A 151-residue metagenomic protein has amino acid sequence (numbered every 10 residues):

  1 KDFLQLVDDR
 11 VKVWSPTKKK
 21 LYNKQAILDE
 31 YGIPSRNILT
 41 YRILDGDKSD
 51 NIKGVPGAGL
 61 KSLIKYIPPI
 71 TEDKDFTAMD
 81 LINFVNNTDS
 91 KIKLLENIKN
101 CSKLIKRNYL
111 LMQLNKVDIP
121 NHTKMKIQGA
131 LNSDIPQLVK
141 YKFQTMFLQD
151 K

Functional and structural regions predicted by a protein language model:
K1-N132, Y141: Extended two-metal-dependent nuclease catalytic cores across DNA- and RNA-processing enzymes
L138-K151: Long, highly charged low-complexity segments enriched in Glu/Asp and Lys/Arg with interspersed Ser/Thr
